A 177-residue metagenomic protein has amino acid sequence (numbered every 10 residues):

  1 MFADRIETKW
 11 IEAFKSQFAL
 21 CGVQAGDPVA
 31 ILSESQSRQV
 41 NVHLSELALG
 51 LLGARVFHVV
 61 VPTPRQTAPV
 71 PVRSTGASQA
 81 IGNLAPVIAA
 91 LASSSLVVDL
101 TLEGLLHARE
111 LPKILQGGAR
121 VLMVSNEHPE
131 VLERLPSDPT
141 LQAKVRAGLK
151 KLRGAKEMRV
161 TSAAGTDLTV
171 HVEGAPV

Functional and structural regions predicted by a protein language model:
M1-V177: Active-site bordering "gate/hinge" segments that shape substrate access to catalytic or cofactor-binding pockets
